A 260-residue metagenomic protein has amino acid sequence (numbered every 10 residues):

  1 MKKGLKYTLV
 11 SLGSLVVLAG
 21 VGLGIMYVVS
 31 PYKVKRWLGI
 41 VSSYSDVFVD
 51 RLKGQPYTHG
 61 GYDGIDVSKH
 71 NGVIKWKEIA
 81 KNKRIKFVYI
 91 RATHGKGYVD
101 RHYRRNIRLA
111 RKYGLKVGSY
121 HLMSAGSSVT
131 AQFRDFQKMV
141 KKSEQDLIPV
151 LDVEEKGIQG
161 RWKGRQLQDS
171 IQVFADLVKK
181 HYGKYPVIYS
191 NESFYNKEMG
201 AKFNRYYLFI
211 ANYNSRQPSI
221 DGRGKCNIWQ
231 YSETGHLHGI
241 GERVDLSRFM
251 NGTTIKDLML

Functional and structural regions predicted by a protein language model:
M1-I25: N-terminal Sec-pathway targeting helices
L15, V34-W37, G114-L115, L260: Catalytic-site microenvironment of enzymes that process N-acetyl-hexosamine-containing cell-wall polysaccharides
I25-H94: Boundary/entry segment of secreted carbohydrate-active catalytic domains
I40-K69, F203-L260: Functionally critical loop-and-helix segments that line ligand-binding/catalytic clefts of soluble enzyme domains
Y57-I74, A80, I90-V173, K179-H181: Substrate-binding cleft of extracellular glycoside hydrolase catalytic domains
K83-K86, Y113-L115, Q145, K202-F209 (+1 more regions): Glycine-enriched alpha-helix->loop->beta-strand junction motifs that scaffold or abut catalytic
G97, G126, Y195, Q217 (+1 more regions): Flexible, glycine-rich phosphate/dinucleotide-binding loops and adjacent beta-alpha linkers at cofactor/substrate
L147-G222: Catalytic domains of cell-wall/extracellular-matrix polysaccharide-remodeling enzymes, centered on de-N-acetylation
